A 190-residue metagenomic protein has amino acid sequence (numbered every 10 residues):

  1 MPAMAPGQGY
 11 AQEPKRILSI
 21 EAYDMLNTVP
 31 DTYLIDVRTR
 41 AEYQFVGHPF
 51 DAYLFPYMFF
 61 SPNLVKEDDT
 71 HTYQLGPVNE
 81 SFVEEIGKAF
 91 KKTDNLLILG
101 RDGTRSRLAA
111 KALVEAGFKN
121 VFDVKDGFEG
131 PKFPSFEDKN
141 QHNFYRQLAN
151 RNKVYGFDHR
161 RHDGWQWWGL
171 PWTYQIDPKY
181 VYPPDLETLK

Functional and structural regions predicted by a protein language model:
M1-T28, R40-N95, T104-K190: Rhodanese-like catalytic fold shared by cysteine-dependent sulfurtransferases and DSP/PTP-type phosphatases
L34-D36: Structural scaffold elements adjacent to functional motifs in cytosolic proteins
L99: Short, surface-exposed ligand- or partner-binding patches at beta-edge/loop junctions that are enriched in aromatics
